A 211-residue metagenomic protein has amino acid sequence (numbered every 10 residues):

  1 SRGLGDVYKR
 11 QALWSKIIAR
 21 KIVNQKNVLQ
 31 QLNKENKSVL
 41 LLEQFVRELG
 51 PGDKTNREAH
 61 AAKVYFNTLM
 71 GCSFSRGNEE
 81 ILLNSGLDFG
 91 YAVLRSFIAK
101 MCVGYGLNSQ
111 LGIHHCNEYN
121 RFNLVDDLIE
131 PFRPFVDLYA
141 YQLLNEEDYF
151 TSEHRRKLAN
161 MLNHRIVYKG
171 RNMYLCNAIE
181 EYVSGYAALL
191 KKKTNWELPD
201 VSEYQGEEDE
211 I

Functional and structural regions predicted by a protein language model:
S1-Y8: Short, small-residue-biased leader/transition segments that mark boundaries at the very start of proteins
K9-L82, G86: Internal, conserved structured core segments that host functional sites
S75-S85, S109-H115, Y168-N172: Short, solvent-exposed helix-loop connector elements
G86-L111: Conserved mixed alpha/beta catalytic, RNA-binding, or beta-rich assembly cores of soluble enzyme, regulatory
H115-L124: Small-residue-rich helix-loop
D126-D148: A structural-propensity feature for long, helix-poor, extended segments
R156-I211: Acidic, carboxylate-rich catalytic segments that either coordinate divalent cations
